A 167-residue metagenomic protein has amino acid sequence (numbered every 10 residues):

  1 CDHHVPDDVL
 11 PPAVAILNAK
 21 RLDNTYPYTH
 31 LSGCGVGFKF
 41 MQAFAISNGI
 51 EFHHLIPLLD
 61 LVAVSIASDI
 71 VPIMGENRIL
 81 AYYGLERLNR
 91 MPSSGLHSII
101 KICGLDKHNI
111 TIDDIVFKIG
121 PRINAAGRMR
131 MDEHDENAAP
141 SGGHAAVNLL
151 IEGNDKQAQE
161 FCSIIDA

Functional and structural regions predicted by a protein language model:
C1-H3, S68: Active-site flanking residues adjacent to catalytic metal/cofactor-binding acidic residues
H3-P6, K20-L22: Short, ordered loop/turn segments at secondary-structure junctions
D8-V9, P72: Proline-centered turn/helix-capping motifs that create local helix->coil transitions or kinks
V9-P11, S141: Histidine/acidic-residue-rich catalytic or RNA/ligand-binding cores of hydrolases and nuclease-related proteins
P11-I50, L55-S68: Short alpha-helices
I46-A167: Hydrophobic helix-and-loop "lid/oligomerization" segment in the mid-to-C-terminal part of catalytic domains
